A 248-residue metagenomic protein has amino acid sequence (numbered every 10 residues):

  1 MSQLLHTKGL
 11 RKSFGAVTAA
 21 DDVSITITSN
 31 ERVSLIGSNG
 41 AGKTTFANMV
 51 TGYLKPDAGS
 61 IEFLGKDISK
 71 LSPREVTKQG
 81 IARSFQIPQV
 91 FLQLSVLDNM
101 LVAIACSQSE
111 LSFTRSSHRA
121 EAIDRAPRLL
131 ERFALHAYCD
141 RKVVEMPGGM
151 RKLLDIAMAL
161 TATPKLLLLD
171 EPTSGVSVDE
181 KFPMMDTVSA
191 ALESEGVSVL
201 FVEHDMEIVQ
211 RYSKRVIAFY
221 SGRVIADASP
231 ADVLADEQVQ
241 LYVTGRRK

Functional and structural regions predicted by a protein language model:
S2-K248: Glycine-rich phosphate-binding loops of nucleotide-dependent enzymes
